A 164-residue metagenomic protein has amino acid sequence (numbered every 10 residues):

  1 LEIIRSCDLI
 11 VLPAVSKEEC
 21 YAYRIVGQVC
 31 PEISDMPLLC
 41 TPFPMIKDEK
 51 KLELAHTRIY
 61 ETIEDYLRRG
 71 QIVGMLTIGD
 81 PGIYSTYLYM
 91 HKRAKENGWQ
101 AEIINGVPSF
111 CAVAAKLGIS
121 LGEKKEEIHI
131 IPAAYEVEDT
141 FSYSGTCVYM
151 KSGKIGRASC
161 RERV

Functional and structural regions predicted by a protein language model:
E2-S6, R68-R69, K124, T140-S144: Flexible, charged surface loops at secondary-structure boundaries
I3-N97: Class I S-adenosyl-L-methionine
L12, P37-P42, I103, E123 (+2 more regions): Structural signal for conserved beta-strand scaffold positions within catalytic alpha/beta enzyme cores
S16-K17, A134-E136, K151-I155: Short beta->alpha connector loops
K51-Y60, K116-I119, S142-T146: Short, surface-exposed amphipathic charged segments that create phosphate/polyanion-binding patches used for binding
Q71-M75, A101, G145-M150: Generic beta-sheet signal
G79-Y143: Class I SAM-dependent methyltransferase SAM-binding "motif I" and its flanking Rossmann-like core
T140-R163: A contiguous loop/helix-start segment that scaffolds small-molecule binding in enzyme catalytic cores
